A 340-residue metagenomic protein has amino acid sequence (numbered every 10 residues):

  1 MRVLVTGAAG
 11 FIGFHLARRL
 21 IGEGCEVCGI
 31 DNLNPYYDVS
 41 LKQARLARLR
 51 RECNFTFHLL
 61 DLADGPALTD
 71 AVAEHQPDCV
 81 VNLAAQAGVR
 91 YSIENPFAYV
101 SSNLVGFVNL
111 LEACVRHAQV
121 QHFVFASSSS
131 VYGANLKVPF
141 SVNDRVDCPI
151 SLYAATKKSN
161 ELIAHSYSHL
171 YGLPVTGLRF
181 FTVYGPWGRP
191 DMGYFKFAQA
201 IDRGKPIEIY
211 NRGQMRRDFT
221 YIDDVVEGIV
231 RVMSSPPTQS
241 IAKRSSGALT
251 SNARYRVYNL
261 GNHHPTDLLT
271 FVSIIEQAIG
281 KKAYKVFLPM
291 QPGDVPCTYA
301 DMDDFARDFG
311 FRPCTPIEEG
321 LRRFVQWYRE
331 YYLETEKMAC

Functional and structural regions predicted by a protein language model:
M1-V183, M233, R322-R323, W327-Y331 (+1 more regions): N-terminal Rossmann-like NAD(P)+-binding domain of SDR-like oxidoreductases, especially those catalyzing
R19, Q199-C340: C-terminal substrate-binding subdomain of Rossmann-fold SDR/epimerase-dehydratase oxidoreductases
V39, Q43-L46, E161, F195 (+3 more regions): Short, surface-exposed alpha-helical segments at coil->helix boundaries
K42, D64, G193-Y194, V225 (+1 more regions): Amphipathic coiled-coil/heptad-repeat helices and related helical stalk/stem segments that mediate oligomerization
V100-N103, Y153, A198, G261 (+1 more regions): Amphipathic, non-transmembrane alpha-helical scaffold segments
S159, I163, Y167, F197 (+2 more regions): Hydrophobic alpha-helix immediately C-terminal to the catalytic Tyr-X-X-X-Lys motif of short-chain
W187: Conserved GTPase G-domain signal focused on the G5
